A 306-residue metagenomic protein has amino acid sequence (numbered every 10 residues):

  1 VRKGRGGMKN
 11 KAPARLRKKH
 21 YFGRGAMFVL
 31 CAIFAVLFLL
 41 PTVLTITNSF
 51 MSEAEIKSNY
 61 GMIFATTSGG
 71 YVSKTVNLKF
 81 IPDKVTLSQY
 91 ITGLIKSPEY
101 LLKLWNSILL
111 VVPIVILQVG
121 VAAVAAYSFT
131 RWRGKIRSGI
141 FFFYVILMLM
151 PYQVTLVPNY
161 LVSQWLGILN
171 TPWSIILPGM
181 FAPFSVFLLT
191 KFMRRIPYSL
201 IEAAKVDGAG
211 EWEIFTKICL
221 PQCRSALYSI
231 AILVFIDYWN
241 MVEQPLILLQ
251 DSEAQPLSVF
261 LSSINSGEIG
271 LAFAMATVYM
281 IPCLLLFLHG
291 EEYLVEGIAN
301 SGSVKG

Functional and structural regions predicted by a protein language model:
R2-K18: Short, Lys/Arg-rich, polar N-terminal cytosolic tail immediately upstream of the first transmembrane signal-anchor
R15-H20, R24-G306: A structural signal for multi-pass alpha-helical bundles of membrane permease subunits that mediate small-molecule
